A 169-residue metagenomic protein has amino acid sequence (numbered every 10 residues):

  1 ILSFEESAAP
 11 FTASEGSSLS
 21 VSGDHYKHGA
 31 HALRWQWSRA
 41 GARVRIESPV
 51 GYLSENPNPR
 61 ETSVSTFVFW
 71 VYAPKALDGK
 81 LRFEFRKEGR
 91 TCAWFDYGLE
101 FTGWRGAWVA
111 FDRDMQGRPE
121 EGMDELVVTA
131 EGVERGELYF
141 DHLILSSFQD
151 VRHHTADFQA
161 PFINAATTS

Functional and structural regions predicted by a protein language model:
I1, E131-S169: Extracellular polysaccharide-targeting segments
I1-A30: N-terminal targeting leaders for non-cytosolic proteins
F4-E5, E84-E88, T129, S146-F148: Predominantly extracellular/luminal cell-surface or secreted proteins
T12-S14, Y26-H28, R60-V64, A76 (+1 more regions): Short, surface-exposed loop/turn motifs at beta-strand boundaries within globular domains
V21-E47, S169: Short carbohydrate-recognition loop motifs
W37-G117, E134-Y139, I144: Extracellular ligand-binding interfaces
M115-V127: Noncatalytic modules at the cell exterior or secretory-pathway interfaces, chiefly beta-strand-rich lectin/adhesion
